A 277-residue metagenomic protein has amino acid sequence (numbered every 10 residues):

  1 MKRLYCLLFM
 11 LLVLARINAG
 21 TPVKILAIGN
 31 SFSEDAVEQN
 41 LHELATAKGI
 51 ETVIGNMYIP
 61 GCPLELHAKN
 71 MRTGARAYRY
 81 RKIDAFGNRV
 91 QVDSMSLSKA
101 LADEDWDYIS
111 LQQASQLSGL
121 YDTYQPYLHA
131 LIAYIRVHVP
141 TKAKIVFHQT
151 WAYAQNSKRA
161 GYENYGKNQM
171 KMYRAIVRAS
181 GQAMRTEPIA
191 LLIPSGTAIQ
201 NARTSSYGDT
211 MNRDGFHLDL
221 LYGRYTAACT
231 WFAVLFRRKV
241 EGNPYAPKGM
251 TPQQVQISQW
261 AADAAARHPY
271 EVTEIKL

Functional and structural regions predicted by a protein language model:
L4-V13: Sec-dependent N-terminal signal peptides
I17-A19: Boundary at the C-terminal end of the N-terminal hydrophobic targeting segment
P22-K24, V53: Residues that mark the start of a beta-strand
I25-G29: Short, hydrophobic/glycine-enriched beta-strand segments
S31, D35, E43-K48, Q112 (+5 more regions): Structured segments of extracytoplasmic/periplasmic soluble domains in secreted or envelope-associated proteins
D35-Y124, T141: Conserved SGNH/GDSL esterase-like catalytic core that processes O-acyl groups on lipids and polysaccharides
S94-L220, A233: Alpha-helical cap/lid subdomain in secreted, periplasmic, or secretory-pathway luminal O-acyl-processing enzymes
M211, G215-L218, Y222-R224, A228-L277: Conserved catalytic region of serine esterases and O-acyltransferases that act on ester linkages in lipids
